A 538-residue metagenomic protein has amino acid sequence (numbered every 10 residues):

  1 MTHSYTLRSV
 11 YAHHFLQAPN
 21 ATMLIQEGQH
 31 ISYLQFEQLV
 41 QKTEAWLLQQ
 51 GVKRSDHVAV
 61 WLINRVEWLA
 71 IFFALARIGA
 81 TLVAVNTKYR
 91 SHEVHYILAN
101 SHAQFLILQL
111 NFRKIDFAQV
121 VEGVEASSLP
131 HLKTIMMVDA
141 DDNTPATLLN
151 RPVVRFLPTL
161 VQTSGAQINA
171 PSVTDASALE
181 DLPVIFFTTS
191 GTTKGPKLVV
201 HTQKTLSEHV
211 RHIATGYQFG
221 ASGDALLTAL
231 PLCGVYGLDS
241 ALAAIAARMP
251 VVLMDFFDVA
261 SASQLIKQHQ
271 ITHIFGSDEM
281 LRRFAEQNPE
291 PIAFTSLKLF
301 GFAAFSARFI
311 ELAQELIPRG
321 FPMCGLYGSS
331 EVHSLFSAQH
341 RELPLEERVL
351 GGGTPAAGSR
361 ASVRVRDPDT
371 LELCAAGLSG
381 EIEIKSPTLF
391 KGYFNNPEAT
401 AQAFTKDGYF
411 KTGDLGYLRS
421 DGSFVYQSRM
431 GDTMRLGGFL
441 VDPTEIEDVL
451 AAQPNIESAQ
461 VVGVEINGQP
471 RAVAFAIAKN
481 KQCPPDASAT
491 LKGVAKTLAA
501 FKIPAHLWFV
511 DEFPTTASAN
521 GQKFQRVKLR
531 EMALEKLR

Functional and structural regions predicted by a protein language model:
T2, N20-G51, D56-R65, L69-F73 (+4 more regions): Conserved AMP-binding/adenylate-forming core of the ANL superfamily
S32-L34, S177, V184-R211: Conserved AMP-binding A3 loop
Q49, A80-T159, T295, A478-N480: Structural core segment of the AMP-binding/adenylate-forming
Y89-Y96, L106-L108, I274, S386 (+2 more regions): AMP-binding/adenylate-forming catalytic core of the ANL superfamily
S207-A225, C233-H273, Q287: Conserved AMP-binding/adenylation subdomain of ANL enzymes
T272-G276, A285-V349, S362: Gly/Ser/Thr-rich phosphate-binding loop
T354-R360, E372-A403, V441: Conserved ATP/PPi-binding loop(s) of AMP-dependent carboxylate-activating enzymes
A499-K523: AMP-binding/adenylate-forming catalytic domain of the ANL superfamily
